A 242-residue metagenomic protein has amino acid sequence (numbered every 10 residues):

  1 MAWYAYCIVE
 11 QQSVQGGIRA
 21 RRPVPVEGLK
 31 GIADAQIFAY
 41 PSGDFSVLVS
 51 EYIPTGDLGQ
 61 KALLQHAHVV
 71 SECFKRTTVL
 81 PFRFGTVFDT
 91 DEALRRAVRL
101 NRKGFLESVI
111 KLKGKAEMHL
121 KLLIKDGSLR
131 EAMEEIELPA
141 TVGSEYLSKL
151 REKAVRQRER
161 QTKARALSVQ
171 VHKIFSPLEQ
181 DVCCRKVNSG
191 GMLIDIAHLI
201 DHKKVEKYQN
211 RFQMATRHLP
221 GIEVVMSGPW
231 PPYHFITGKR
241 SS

Functional and structural regions predicted by a protein language model:
M1-S242: An interfacial alpha-helical scaffold signature
